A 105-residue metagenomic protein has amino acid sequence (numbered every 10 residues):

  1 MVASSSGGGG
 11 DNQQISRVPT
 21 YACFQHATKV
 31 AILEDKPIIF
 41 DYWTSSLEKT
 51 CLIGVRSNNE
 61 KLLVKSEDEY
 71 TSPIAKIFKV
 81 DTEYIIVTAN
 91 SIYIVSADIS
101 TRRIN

Functional and structural regions predicted by a protein language model:
M1-E83, A89-S91, D98-N105: N-terminal non-globular leader segments, chiefly Sec-dependent signal peptides
